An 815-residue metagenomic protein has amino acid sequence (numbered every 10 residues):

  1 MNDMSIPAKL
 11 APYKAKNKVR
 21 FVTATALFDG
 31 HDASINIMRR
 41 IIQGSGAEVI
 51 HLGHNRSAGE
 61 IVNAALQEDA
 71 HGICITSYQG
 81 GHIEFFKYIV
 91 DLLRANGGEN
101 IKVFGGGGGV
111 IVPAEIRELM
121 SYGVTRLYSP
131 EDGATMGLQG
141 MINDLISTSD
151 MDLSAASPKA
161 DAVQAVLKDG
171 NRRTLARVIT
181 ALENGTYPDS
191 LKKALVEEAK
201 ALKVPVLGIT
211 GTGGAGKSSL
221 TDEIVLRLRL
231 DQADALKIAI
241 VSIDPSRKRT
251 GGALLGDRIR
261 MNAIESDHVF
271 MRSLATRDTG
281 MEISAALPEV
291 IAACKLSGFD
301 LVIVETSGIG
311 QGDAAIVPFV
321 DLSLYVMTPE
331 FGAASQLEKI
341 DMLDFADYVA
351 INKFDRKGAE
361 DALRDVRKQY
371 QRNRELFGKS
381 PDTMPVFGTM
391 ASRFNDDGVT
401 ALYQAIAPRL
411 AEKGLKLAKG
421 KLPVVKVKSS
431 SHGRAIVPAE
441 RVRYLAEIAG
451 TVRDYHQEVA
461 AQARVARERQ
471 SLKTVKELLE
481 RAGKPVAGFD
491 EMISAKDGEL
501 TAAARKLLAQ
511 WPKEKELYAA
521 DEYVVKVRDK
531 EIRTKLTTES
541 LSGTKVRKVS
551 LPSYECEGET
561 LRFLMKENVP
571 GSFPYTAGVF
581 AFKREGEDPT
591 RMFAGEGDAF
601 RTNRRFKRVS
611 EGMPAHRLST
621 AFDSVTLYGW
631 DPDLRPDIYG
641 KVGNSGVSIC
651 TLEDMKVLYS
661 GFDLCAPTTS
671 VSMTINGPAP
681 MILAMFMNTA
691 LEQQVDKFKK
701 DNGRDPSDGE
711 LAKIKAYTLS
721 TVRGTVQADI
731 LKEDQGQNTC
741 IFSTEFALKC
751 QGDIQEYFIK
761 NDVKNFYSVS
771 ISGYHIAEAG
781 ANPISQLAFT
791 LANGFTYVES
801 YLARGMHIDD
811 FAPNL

Functional and structural regions predicted by a protein language model:
N2-A8, L138-P205: Extreme N-terminal, non-catalytic leader segments that precede Walker-type/kinase nucleotide-binding cores
F28, I35-G140: Cofactor-cradling patches in redox/metallo enzymes
E60, A64, R172-I209, G213-K217 (+2 more regions): Terminal or standalone catalytic/regulatory effector modules within metabolic enzymes and repeat proteins
S77-H82, D300, T306-G310, F319-L337 (+2 more regions): Conserved Switch II/interswitch segment of TRAFAC-class P-loop GTPases
G81, G109, V524-N814: Catalytic alpha/beta active-site cores
E118-I146, D344-G420: Canonical P-loop GTPase G-domain recognition
D152-A160, N373-A487: C-terminal end of P-loop GTPase domains and the immediately downstream helical coupling element
L182-V204, A215, L220, I224-I316 (+1 more regions): Nucleotide-state-sensitive switch-loop elements of NTP-binding domains
